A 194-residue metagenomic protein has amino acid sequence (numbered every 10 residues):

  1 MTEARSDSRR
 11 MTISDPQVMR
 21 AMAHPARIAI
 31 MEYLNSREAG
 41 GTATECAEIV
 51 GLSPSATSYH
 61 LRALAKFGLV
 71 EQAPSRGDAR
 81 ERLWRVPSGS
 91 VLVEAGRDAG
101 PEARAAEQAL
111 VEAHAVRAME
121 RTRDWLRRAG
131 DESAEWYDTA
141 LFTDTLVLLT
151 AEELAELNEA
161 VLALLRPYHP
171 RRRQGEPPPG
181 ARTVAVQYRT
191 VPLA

Functional and structural regions predicted by a protein language model:
T2-A29: Short alpha-helical segments that sit at the start of domains
R20-H24, T42, S75-D98: Short, cationic-aromatic polyanion-contact patches
H24, N35-E38: Short helix-capping/hinge SLiMs at alpha-helix to coil transitions
E45-I49: A short acidic, leucine-rich amphipathic alpha-helix
G68: Glycine-centered, phosphate/nucleic-acid-interacting loop/turn motifs that mediate DNA/RNA or nucleotide
R85-V147: Amphipathic alpha-helical dimerization/coiled-coil segments that flank or bridge DNA-binding/regulatory modules
D131-A194: Charged, low-complexity intrinsically disordered regulatory/assembly segments
